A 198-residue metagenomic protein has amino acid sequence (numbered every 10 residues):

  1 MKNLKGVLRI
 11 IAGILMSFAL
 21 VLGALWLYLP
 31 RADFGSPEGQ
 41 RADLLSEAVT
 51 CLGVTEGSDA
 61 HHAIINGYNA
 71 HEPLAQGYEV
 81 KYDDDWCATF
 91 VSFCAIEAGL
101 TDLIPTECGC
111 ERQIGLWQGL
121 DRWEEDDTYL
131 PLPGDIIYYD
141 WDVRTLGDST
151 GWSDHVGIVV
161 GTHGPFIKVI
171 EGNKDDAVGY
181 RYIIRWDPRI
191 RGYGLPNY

Functional and structural regions predicted by a protein language model:
M1-N3, T55: Terminal targeting segments of Actinobacterial cell-envelope proteins
L4-G13, A19, G23-G39, D43 (+2 more regions): Aromatic- and glycine-rich peptidoglycan recognition patches
I11-L15, I65-N66, P105: Residues marking helix boundaries in flexible regions
L27-A98: N-terminal capping segments
L45-V49, G115, R191: Generic detector of well-ordered alpha-helical segments enriched in charged/polar residues, highlighting helical
Y68-E72, Q118-L120, D127, V178 (+2 more regions): Solvent-exposed, flexible loop/coil residues
T101-D176: ...with weaker cross-activation on analogous glycine-rich loops/strands in unrelated enzymes
